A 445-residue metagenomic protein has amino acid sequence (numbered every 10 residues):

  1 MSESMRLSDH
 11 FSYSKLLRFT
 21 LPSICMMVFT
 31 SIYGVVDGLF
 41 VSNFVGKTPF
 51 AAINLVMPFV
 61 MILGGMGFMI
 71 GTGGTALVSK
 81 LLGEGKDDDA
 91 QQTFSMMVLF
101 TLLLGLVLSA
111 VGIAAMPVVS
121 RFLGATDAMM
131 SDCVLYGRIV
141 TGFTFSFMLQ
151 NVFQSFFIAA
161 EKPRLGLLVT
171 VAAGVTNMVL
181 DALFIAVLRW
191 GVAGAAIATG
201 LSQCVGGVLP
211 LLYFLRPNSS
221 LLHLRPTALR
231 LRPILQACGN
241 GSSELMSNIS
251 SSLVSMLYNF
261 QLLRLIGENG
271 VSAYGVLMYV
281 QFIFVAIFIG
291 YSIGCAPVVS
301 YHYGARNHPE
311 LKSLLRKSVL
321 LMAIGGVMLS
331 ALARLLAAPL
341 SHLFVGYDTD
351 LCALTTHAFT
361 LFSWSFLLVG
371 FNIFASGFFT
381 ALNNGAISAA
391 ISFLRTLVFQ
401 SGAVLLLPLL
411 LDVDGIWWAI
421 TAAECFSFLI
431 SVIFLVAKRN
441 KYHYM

Functional and structural regions predicted by a protein language model:
M1-T20, V78-F145, V187-S242, V299-S365 (+1 more regions): Short alpha-helical transmembrane segments in multi-pass integral membrane proteins
S8-V45, P58-G73, L77, L81 (+5 more regions): N-terminal transmembrane alpha-helices
R18-D37, I139, Q150, A173 (+5 more regions): Transmembrane helical elements of multi-pass membrane transporters/channels
I32-F50, S120-D127, L183-W190, L245 (+4 more regions): Helix-terminus/linker motif at the lipid-water interface of multi-pass membrane proteins
V41-M61, A128-D132, V192-A193, P233-N240 (+5 more regions): Interfacial/gating helices of multi-pass transporter permease domains
F50-A110, F147-G166, A273-A337, V369-I391: Small-residue-rich hydrophobic transmembrane alpha-helices
I62-G65, N177-A182, G207-L211, F282-A286 (+3 more regions): Hydrophobic transmembrane alpha-helices of multi-pass small-molecule transporters
G71, I139-I158, V169-N177, A195-V208 (+5 more regions): Short runs within selected transmembrane alpha-helices of multi-pass transporters and secretion channels
